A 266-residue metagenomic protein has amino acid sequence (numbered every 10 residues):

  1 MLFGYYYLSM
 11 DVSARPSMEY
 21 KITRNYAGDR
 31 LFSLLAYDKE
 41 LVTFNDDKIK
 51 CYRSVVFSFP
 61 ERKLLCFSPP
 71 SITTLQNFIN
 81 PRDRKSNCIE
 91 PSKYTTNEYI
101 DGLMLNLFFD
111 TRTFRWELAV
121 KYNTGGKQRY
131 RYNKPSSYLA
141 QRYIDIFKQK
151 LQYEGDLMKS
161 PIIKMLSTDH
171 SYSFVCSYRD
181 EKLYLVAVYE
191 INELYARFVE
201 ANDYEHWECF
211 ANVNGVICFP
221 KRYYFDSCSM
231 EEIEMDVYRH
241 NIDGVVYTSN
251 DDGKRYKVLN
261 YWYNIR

Functional and structural regions predicted by a protein language model:
M1-R266: Core nucleotide-handling region used for phosphoryl-transfer chemistry
